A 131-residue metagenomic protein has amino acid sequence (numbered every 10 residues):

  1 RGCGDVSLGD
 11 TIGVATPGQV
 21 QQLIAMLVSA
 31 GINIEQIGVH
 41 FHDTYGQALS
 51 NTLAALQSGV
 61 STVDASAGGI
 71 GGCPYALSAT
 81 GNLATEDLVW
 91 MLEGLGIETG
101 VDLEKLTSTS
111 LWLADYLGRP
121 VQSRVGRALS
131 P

Functional and structural regions predicted by a protein language model:
R1-P131: Catalytic cores and adjacent flexible loops of soluble metabolic enzymes that perform enolate/carbanion chemistry on
